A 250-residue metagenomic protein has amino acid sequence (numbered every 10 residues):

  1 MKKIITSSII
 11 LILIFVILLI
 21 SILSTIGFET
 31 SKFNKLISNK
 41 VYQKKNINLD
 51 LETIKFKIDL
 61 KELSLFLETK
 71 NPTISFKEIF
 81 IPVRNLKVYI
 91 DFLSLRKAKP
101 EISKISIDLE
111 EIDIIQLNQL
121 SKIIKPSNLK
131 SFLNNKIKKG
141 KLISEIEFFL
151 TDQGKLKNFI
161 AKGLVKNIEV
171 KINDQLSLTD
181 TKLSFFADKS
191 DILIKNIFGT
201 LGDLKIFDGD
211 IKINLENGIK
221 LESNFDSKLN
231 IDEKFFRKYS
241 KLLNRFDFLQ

Functional and structural regions predicted by a protein language model:
M1-V16: N-terminal Sec-pathway targeting helices
L18-L117, K130-K141, E145-T151, I192 (+2 more regions): Terminal hydrophobic membrane-targeting helix
I74, V170, G199: Short aromatic-centered micro-motifs
L86-V88, I105-K171, S184-I192, L204 (+1 more regions): Extended amphipathic, helix-rich lipid-handling scaffolds
Q175-L176: Outer-membrane beta-barrel translocator domains and adjoining extracellular loop/strand segments of Gram-negative
T179-D180: Short, surface-exposed coil-to-beta transition loops
I194-N196: Short hydrophobic/aromatic-rich beta-strand segments that constitute the beta-sheet cores of beta-sandwich/beta-barrel
D210-I211: Short, T/G/N/S-enriched strand-turn elements that build extracellular solenoid repeat scaffolds
